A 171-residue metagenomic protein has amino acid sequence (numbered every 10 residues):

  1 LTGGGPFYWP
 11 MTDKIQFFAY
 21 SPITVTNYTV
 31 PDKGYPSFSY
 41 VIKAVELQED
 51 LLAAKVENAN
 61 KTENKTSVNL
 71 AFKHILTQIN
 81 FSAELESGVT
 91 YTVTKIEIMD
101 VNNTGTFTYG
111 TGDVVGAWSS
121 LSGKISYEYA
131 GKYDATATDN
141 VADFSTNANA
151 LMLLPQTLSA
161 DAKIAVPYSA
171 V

Functional and structural regions predicted by a protein language model:
L1-D100, L121, E128-S145, A160 (+1 more regions): Short, low-hydrophobicity acidic/polar segments
P22-T24, T108, P155: Alpha-helix initiation/capping motif
V101-D113: Short aromatic-acidic-glycine turn motif
N147-A170: A motif-centric signal for short, conserved binding hotspots located in accessible loops or intrinsically disordered
